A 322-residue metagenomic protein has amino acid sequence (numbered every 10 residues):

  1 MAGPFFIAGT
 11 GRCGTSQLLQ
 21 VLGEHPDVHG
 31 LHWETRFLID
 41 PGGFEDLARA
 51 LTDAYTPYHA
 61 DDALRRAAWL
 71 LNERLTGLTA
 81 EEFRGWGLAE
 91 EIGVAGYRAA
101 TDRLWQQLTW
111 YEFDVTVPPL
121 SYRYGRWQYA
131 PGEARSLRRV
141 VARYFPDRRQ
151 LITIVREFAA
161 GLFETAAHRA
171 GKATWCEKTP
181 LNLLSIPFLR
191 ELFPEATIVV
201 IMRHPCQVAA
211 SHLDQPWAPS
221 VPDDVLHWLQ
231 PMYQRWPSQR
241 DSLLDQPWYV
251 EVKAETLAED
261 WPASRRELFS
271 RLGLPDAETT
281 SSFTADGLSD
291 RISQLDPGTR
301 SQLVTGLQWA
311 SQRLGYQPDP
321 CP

Functional and structural regions predicted by a protein language model:
M1-F6, T79, W86-V94, R98 (+7 more regions): PAPS-dependent sulfotransferases, especially Golgi type II membrane carbohydrate sulfotransferases
I7, R148-A170, P180-L192, A196-P275 (+2 more regions): PAPS-dependent sulfotransferase catalytic domain
T10: P-loop (Walker A) phosphate-binding loop of NTP-binding proteins
S16-V28: A conserved segment at the C-terminal end of the G1
H29-L31, V199-V200: Conserved active-site beta-strand element of glycosyltransferases/polysaccharide synthases
L31-T35, E278-T280: Catalytic beta-strand/loop signature of glycosyltransferases that borders the donor
W33-L38, R203-Q207: Conserved beta-strand -> loop -> alpha-helix junction used to position metal-binding or nucleic-acid-contacting
E34-W175: PAPS-dependent sulfation machinery
